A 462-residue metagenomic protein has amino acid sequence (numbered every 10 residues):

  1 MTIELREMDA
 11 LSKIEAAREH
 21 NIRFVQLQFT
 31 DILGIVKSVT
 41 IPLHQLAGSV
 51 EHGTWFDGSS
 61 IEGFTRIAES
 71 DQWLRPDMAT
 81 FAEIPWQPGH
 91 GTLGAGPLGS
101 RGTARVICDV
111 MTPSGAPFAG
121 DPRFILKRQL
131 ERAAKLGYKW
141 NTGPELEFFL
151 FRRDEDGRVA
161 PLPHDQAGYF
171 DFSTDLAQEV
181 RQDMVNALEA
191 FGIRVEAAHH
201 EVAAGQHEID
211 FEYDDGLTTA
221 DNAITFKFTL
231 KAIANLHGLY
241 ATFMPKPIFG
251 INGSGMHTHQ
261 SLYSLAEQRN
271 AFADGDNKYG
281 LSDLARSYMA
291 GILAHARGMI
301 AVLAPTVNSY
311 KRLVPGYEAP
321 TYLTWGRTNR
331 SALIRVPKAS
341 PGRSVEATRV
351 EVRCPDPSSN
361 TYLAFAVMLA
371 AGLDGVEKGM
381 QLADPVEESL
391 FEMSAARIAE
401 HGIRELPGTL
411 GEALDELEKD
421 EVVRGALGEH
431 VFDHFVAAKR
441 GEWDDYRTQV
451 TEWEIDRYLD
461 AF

Functional and structural regions predicted by a protein language model:
T2-F462: Glycine-rich, acidic/polar active-site loops that bind/position phosphate-bearing ligands
